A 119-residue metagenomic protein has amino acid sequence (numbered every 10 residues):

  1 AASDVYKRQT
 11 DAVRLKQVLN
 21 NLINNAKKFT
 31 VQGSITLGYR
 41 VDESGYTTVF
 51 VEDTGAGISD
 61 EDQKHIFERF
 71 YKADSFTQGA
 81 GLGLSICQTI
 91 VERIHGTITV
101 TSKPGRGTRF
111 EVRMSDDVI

Functional and structural regions predicted by a protein language model:
A1-Y6: Short, small-residue-biased leader/transition segments that mark boundaries at the very start of proteins
A26-K27: Short helix-loop "hinge" at the ATP-lid/N-box region of the Bergerat-fold HATPase_c
S34-G45: Short beta-strand/loop element within the Bergerat-fold HATPase_c
I58-F70: Short conserved segment of the HATPase_c
G83, C87: Short alpha-helical Gxxx[C/S/T] motif in the catalytic ATP-binding
R106-T108: Glycine-rich GHKL/ HATPase_c ATP-binding element in histidine kinases
